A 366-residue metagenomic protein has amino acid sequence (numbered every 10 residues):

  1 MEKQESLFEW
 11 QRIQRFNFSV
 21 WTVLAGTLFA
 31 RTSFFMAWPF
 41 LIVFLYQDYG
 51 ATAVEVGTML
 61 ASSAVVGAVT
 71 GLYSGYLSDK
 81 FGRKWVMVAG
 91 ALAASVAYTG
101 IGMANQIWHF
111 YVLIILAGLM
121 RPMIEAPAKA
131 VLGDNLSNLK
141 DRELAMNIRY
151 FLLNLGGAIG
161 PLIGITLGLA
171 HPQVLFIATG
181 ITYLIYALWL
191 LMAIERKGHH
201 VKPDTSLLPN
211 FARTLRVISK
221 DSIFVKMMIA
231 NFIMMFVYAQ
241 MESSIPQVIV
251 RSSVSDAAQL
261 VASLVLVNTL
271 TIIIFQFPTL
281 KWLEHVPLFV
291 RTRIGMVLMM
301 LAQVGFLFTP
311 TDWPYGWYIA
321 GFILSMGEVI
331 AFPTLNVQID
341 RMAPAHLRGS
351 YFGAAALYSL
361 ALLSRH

Functional and structural regions predicted by a protein language model:
E2-N17, E195-M228: Juxtamembrane intracellular "pre-TM" segments in multi-pass secondary transporters
P39-V54, S243-L264: Short amphipathic helix-loop junctions that connect adjacent transmembrane helices in Major Facilitator Superfamily/SLC
A64-L72, G157-A158, T269-F277, L363-S364: Residue-level signature of mid-helix packing/kink "hotspots" within the transmembrane helices of 12-pass Major
A68-N105: Conserved MFS/SLC helix-loop-helix module at the cytosolic interface between two early adjacent transmembrane helices
T70-G82, I274-L288: Helix-to-loop junctions at the C-terminal end of transmembrane segments in multipass secondary transporters
L92-N105, V297-T311: C-terminal ends and interior cores of transmembrane alpha-helices in multi-pass membrane transporters/permeases
I115-L155: Cytoplasmic helix-loop-helix junction between adjacent transmembrane helices in 12-TM secondary transporters
M342-H366: A late C-terminal transmembrane helix in Major Facilitator Superfamily
